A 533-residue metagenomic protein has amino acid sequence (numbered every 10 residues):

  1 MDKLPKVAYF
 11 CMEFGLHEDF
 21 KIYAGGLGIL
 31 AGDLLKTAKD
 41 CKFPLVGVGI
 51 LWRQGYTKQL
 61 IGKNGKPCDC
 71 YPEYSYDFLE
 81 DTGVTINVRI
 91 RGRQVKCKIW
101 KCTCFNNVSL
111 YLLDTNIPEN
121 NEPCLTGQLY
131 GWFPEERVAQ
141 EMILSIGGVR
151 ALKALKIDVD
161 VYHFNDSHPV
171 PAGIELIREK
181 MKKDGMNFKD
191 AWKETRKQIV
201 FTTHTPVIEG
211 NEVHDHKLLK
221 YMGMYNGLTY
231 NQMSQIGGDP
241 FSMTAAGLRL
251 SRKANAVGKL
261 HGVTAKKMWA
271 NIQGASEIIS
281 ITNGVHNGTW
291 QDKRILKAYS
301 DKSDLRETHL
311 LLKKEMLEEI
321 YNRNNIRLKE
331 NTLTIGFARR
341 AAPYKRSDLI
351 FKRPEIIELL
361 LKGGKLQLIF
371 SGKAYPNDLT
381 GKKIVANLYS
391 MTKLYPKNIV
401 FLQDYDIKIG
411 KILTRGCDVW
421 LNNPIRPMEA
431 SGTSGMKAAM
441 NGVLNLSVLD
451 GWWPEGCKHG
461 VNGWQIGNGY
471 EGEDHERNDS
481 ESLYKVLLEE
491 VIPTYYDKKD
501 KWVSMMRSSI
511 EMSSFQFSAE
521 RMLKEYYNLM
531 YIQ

Functional and structural regions predicted by a protein language model:
M1-Q533: Catalytic cores of carbohydrate-active enzymes across secretory and cytosolic contexts
